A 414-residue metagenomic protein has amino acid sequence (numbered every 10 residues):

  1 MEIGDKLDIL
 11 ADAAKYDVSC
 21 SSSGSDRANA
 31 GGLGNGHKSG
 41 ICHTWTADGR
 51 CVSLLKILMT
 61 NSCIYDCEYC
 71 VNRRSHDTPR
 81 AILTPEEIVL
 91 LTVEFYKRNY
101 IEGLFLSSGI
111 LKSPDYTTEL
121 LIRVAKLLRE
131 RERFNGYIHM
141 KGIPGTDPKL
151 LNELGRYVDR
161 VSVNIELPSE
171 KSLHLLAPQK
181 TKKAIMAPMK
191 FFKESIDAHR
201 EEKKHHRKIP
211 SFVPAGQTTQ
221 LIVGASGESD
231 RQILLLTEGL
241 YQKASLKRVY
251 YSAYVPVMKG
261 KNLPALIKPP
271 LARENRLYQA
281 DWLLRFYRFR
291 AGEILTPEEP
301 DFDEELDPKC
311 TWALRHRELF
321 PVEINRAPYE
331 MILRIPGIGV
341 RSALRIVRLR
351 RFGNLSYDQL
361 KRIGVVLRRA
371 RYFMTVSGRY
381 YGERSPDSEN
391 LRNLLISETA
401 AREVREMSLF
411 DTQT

Functional and structural regions predicted by a protein language model:
M1-S62, V366, M374-T375, G382-A401 (+1 more regions): Flexible, acidic/Gly-rich N-terminal and inter-domain linker regions that tether and position cofactor-handling modules
L54, C67, L106, V163 (+3 more regions): Conserved, mostly hydrophobic/aromatic
K56-I57, E86-K97, H205: Short, charged beta->alpha transition segments
I57-E86: Canonical Radical SAM [4Fe-4S] cluster-binding loop centered on the CxxxCxxC motif and its immediate flanking residues
V89, K112-I294: Conserved AdoMet/S-adenosylmethionine-binding subsite of the radical SAM
V93-S107, A280: Short Fe-S-cluster ligation motifs
N262-L333, L367-T414: Long, highly charged, low-complexity intrinsically disordered interaction regions that mediate electrostatic DNA/RNA
P321-L349, G353-Y372: Helix-hairpin-helix
